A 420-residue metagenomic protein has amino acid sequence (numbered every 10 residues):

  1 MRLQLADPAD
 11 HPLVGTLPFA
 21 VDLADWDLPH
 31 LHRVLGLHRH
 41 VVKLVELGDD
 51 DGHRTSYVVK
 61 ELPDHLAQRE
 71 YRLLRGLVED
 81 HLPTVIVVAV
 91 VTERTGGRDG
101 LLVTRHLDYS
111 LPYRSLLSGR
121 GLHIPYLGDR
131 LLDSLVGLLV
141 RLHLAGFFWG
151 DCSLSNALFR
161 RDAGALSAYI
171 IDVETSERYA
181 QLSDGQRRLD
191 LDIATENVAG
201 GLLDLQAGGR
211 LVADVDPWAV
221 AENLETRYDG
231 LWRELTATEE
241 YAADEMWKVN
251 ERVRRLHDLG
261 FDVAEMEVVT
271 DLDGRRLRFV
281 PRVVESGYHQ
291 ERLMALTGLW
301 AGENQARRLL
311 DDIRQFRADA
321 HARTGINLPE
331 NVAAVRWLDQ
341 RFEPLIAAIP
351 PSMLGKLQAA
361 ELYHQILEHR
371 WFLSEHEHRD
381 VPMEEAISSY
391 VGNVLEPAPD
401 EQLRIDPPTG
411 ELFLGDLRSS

Functional and structural regions predicted by a protein language model:
L5-A6: DnaQ-like (DEDDh/DEDDy) 3′-5′ exonuclease domain used for proofreading and 3′-end trimming on nucleic acids
D10, V14-L117, G121-P125, D129 (+3 more regions): Conserved ATP-binding subdomain of kinase catalytic cores across diverse folds
C152-F159: Hydrophobic residue at the +6 position relative to the catalytic HRD Asp in the kinase catalytic loop
F159-A165: Activation-loop N-terminal segment of eukaryotic-like protein kinases
A165-S167, V173-W371, H376-E377: C-terminal catalytic region of ATP-dependent kinase domains
